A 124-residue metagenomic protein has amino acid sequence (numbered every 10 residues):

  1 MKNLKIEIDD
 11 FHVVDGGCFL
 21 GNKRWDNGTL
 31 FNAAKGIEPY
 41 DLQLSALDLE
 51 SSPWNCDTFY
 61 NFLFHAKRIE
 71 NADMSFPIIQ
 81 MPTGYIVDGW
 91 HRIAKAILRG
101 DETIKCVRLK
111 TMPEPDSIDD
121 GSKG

Functional and structural regions predicted by a protein language model:
M1-D57: An acidic, glycine-rich, mixed-charge low-complexity segment common to nucleic-acid enzymes
M1-L4, A66, A94, S122: Generic cytosolic/nucleocytoplasmic N-terminal low-complexity/intrinsically disordered segments
F11, T83, L109-M112: Generic structural motif
K35-Y85, K105: Short alpha-helix boundary/capping and kink motifs at helix termini
T83-R99: A sequence-level detector for short glycine-anchored, His/Arg-bearing signature motifs that mark catalytic or binding
T103-L109: Short hydrophobic/aromatic-enriched beta-strand-loop microsegments
T111-G124: Amphipathic, charge-rich alpha-helical segments that serve as recognition/docking helices
